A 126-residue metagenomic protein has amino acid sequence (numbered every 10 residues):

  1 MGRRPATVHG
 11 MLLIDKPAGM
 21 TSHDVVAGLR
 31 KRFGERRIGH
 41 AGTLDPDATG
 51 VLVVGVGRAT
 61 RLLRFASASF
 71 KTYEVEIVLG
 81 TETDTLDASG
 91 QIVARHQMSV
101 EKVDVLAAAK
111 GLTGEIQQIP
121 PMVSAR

Functional and structural regions predicted by a protein language model:
M1-R126: Catalytic/RNA-binding core of pseudouridine synthases
